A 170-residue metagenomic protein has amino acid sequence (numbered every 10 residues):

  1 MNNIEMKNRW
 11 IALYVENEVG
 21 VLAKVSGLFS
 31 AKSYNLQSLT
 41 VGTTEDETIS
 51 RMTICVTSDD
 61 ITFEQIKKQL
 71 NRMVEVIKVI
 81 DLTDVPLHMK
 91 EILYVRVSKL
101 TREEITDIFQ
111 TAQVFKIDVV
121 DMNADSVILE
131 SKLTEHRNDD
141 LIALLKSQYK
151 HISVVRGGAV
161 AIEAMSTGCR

Functional and structural regions predicted by a protein language model:
M1-W10, Y14-S50, S58-I92, R96-R170: Long, contiguous binding/interaction regions
